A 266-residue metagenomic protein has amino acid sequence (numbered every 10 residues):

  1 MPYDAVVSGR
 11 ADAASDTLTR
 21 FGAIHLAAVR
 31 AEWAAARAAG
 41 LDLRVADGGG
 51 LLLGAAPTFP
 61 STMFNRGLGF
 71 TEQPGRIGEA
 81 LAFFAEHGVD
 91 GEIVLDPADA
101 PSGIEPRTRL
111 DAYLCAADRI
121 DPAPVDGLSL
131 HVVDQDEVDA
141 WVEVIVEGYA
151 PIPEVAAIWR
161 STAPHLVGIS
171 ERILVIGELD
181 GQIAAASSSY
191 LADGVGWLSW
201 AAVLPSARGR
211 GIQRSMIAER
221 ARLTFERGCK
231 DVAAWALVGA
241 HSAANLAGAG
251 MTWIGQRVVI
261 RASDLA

Functional and structural regions predicted by a protein language model:
M1-A28, L68-T71, G75, A112 (+3 more regions): Short amphipathic alpha-helix that is part of the acyltransferase structural core
M1-E86, E92: N-terminal charged segments
R44-G49, P97-E105, P124, E171-A185: Conserved beta-hairpin
F70-D136, G239-S242, V258-A262: Acyl-donor-binding surface of acyltransferase catalytic domains
P74-A82, V203-P205, G209-E226, A244 (+1 more regions): Conserved acetyl-CoA-binding loop-helix of GNAT-fold acetyltransferases
I93, L198, V232-A236: Conserved hydrophobic beta-strand within the GNAT/NAT acetyltransferase core sheet that lines the active-site cleft
P101-S102, N245-A247, M251: Conserved active-site tyrosine of GNAT-family acetyltransferases
P153-S206: A conserved beta-strand-loop-helix scaffold within acyl/acetyltransferase catalytic domains
